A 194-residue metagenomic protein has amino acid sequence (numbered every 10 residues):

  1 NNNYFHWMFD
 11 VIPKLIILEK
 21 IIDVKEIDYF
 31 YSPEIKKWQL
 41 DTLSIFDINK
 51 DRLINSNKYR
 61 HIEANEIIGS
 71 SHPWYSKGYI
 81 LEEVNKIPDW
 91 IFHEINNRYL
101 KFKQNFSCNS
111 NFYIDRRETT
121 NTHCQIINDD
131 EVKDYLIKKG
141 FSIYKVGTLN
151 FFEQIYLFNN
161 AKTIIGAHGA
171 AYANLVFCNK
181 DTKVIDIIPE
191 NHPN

Functional and structural regions predicted by a protein language model:
N1-N194: The feature primarily captures lumenal catalytic ectodomains of type II secretory-pathway glycosyltransferases
